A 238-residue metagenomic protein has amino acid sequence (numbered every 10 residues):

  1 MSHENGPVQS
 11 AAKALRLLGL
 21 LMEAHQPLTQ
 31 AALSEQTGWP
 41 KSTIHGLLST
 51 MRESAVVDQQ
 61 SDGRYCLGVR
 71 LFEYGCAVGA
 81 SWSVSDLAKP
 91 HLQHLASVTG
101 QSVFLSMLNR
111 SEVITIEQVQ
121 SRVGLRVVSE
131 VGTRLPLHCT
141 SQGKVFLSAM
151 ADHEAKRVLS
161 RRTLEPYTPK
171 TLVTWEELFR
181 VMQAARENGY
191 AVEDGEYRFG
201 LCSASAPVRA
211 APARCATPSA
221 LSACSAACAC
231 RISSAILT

Functional and structural regions predicted by a protein language model:
M1-S85: N-terminal helix-turn-helix
P7-A11, Q30, G68, S81 (+8 more regions): Short, structured helix-loop boundary elements
G19, S49, E117, S148 (+1 more regions): A cross-family signal for key residues in well-ordered alpha-helices that form functional helical elements
V56-D58, L105-S106, V208: A structural signal for short hydrophobic beta-strand segments in well-ordered beta-sheet cores
G63-R162: Amphipathic alpha-helical effector-binding/dimerization core of metabolite-sensing transcriptional regulators
H94-L95, V103-F104, E165-T171, N188-G195: Short helix-to-loop capping/linker segments positioned immediately adjacent to catalytic or ligand/cofactor-binding
T174-T238: Extended hydrophobic
